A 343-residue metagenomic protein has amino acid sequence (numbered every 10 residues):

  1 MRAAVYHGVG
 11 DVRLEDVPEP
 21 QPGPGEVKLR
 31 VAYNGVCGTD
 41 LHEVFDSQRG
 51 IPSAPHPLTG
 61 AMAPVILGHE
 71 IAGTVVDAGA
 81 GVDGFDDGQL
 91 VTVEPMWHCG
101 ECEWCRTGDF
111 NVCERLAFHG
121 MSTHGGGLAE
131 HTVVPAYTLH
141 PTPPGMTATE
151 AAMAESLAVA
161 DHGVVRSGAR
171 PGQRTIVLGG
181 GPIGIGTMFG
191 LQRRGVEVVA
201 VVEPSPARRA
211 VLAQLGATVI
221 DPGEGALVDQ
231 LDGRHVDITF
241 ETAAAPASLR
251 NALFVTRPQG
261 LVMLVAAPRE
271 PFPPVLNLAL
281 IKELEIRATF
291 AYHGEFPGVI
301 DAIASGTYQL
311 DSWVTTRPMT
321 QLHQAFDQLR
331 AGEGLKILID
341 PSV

Functional and structural regions predicted by a protein language model:
P20-N34, R49-E103, P143-G145: Glycine-rich beta-strand-centered segment in the early N-terminal region that forms part of a ligand/cofactor-binding
G35, G79, M96, A243-A244 (+2 more regions): Short glycine-/small-residue-rich Rossmann-like dinucleotide-binding loops
S47, P204-S205, P268, Y292: Residues in the short beta-alpha loop(s) of Rossmann-like NAD(P)-binding domains
P57-H69, W97-L178: NAD(P)H dinucleotide-binding glycine-rich loop of Rossmann-like/cofactor-binding domains, especially the beta1-alpha1
Y137, P144-E224: Mid-domain Rossmann-like dinucleotide-binding core that forms the NAD(H)/NADP(H) cofactor-binding site
S167, P171, R194, A210-E285: Glycine-rich cofactor phosphate-binding loops and adjacent beta1-alpha1 units of small-molecule cofactor enzyme domains
R250, H293-V343: C-terminal hydrophobic helical "lid"/dimerization subdomain of Rossmann-like NAD(P)H-dependent oxidoreductases
